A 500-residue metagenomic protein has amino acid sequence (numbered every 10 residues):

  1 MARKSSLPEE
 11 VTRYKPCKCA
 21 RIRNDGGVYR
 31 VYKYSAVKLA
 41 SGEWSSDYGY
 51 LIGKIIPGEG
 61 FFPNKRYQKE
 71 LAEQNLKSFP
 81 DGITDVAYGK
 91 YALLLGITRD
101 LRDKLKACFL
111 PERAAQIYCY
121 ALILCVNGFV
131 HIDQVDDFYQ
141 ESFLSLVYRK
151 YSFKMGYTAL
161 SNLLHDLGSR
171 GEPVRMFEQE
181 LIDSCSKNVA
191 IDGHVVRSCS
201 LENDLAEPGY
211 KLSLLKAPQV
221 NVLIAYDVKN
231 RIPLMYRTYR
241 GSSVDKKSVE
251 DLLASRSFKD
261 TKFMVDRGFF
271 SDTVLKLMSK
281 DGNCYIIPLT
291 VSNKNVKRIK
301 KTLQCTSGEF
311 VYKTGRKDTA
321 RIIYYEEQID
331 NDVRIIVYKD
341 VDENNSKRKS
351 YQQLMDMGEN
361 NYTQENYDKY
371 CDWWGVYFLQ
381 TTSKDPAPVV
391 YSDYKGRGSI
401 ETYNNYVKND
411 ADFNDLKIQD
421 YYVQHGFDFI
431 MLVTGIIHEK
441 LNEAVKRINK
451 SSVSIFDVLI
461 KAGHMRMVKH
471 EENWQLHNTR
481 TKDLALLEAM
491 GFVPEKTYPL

Functional and structural regions predicted by a protein language model:
M1-A190, H194-S200, I224-R237, E250 (+1 more regions): Dynamic "connector" segments at or just before major functional cores
K33, V135, N188-V196, R231 (+6 more regions): Short, conserved catalytic/metal-binding motifs centered on acidic residues
M176-R240, V341, N345-W374, F378: Active-site cores of enzymes that catalyze phosphoryl transfer or operate on phosphate-rich substrates
P218, T238, G282-S399, H464-L476 (+1 more regions): An anionic, glycine-rich sequence signature occurring as long contiguous blocks
R237-F258: Active-site beta-loop-alpha junctions of metal-dependent nucleic acid enzymes, especially the RNase H-like/DDE
M264-T273, V291-K294, V423: Acidic, metal-coordinating catalytic cores used for nucleic-acid/nucleotide bond scission and strand-transfer chemistry
A387-D393, A411-Q424: Short, solvent-exposed helix-loop connector elements
I418-N442: Basic, amphipathic alpha-helical segments enriched in Lys/Arg and hydrophobic/aromatic residues
